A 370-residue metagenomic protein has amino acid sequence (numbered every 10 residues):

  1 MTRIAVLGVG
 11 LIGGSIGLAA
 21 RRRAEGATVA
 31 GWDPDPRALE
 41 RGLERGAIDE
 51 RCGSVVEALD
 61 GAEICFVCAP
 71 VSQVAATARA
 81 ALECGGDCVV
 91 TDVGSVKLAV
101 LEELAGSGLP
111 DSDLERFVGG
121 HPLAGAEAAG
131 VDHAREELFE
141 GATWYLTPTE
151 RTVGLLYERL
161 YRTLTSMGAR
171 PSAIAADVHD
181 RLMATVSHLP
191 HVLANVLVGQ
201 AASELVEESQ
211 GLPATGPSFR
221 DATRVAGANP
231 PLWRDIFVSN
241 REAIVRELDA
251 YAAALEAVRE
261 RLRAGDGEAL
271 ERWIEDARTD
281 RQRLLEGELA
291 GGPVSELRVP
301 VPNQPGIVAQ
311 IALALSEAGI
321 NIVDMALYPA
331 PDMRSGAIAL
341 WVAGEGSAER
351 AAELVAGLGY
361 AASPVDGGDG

Functional and structural regions predicted by a protein language model:
M1-S54, D60-G61: NAD(P)+-binding Rossmann beta1-loop-alpha1 motif at the extreme N-terminus of oxidoreductases
D33-D35, G94, Y328: Residues in the short beta-alpha loop(s) of Rossmann-like NAD(P)-binding domains
C65-F66, T91: N-terminal Rossmann-like NAD(P) cofactor-binding module of classical short-chain dehydrogenase/reductase
T77-D132: Rossmann-like NAD(P)(H) cofactor-binding subdomain of soluble oxidoreductases
L138-G227: Internal alpha-helical scaffold of NAD(P)-dependent oxidoreductase catalytic cores
E207-A277: Interdomain hinge/lid region at the active-site interface of Rossmann-like NAD(P)-dependent oxidoreductases
D280-G370: A conserved regulatory-domain signal marking ACT and ACT-like small-molecule sensing domains and adjacent regulatory
